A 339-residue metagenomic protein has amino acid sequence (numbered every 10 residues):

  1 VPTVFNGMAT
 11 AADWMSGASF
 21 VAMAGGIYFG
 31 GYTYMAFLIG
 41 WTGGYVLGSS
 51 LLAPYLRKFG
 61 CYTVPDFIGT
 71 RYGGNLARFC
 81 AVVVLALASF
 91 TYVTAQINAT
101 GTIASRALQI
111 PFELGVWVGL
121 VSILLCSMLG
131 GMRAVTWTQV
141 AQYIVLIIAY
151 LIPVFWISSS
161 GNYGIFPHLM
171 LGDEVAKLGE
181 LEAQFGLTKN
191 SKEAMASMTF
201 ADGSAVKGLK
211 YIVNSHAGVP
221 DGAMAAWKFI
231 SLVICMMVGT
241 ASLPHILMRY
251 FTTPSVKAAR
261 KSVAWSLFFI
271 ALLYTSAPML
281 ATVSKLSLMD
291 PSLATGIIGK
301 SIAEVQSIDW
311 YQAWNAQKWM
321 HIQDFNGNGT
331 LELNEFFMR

Functional and structural regions predicted by a protein language model:
V1-F5, L125: N-terminal alpha-helical transmembrane segments of multi-pass membrane transport and channel/translocase proteins
F5, A22-M23, Y28-A36, I144-R339: Loop-to-helix junctions at membrane interfaces in multi-pass transport proteins
G7-S19: Alpha-helical membrane segments and immediately flanking helix-loop junctions that form or couple to the substrate/ion
A11-A12, M35-G130, A183-D202, K210-N214 (+4 more regions): Helix-loop-helix module between adjacent transmembrane segments
D13-W14, L38, T42, L85 (+3 more regions): Transmembrane helix-bundle signature of multi-pass membrane transporters/permeases
G60, V140, I147-I148: Membrane-embedded transport cores of multi-pass solute transporters
